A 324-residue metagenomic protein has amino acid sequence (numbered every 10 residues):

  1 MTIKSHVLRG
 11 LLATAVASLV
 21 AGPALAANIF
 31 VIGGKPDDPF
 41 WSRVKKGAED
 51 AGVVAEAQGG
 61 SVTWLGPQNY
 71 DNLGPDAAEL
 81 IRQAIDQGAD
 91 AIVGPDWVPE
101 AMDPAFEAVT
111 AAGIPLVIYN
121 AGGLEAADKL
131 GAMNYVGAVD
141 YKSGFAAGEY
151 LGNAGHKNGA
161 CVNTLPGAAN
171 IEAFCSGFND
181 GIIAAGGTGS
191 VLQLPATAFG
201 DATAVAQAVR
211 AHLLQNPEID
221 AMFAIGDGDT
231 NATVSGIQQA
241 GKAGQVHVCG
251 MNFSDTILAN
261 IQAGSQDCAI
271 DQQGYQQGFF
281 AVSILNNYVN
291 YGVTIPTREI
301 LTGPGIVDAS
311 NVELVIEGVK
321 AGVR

Functional and structural regions predicted by a protein language model:
T2-L12: Bacterial N-terminal signal peptides that target proteins for export
V20-A26: Sec/Tat signal peptide C-region and signal peptidase I cleavage site
G33-K45, V62-A77, W97-V98, A121 (+6 more regions): Hinge/beta->alpha junction and helix N-cap segments in small-molecule ligand-binding domains
R82, D90-A111, F178, T197-N260: Hydrophobic alpha-helical
P99, P104-K142, N252-D267, I316-E317: Flexible loop/hinge segments that line or gate small-molecule binding clefts
P166, N170, I182-A185, S190 (+1 more regions): Hinge/cleft segment of the Venus flytrap/periplasmic-binding protein
